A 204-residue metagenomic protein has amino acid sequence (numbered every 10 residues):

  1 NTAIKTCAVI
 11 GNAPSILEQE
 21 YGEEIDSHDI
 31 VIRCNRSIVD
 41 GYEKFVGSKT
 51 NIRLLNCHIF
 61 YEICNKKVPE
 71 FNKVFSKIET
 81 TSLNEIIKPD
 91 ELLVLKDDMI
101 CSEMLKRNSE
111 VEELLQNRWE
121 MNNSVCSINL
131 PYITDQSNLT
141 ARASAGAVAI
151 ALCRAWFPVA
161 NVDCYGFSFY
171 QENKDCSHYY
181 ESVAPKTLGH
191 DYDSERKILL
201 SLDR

Functional and structural regions predicted by a protein language model:
N1-R204: Metal-ion/cofactor- or nucleotide/acyl-coenzyme-handling active-site neighborhoods
